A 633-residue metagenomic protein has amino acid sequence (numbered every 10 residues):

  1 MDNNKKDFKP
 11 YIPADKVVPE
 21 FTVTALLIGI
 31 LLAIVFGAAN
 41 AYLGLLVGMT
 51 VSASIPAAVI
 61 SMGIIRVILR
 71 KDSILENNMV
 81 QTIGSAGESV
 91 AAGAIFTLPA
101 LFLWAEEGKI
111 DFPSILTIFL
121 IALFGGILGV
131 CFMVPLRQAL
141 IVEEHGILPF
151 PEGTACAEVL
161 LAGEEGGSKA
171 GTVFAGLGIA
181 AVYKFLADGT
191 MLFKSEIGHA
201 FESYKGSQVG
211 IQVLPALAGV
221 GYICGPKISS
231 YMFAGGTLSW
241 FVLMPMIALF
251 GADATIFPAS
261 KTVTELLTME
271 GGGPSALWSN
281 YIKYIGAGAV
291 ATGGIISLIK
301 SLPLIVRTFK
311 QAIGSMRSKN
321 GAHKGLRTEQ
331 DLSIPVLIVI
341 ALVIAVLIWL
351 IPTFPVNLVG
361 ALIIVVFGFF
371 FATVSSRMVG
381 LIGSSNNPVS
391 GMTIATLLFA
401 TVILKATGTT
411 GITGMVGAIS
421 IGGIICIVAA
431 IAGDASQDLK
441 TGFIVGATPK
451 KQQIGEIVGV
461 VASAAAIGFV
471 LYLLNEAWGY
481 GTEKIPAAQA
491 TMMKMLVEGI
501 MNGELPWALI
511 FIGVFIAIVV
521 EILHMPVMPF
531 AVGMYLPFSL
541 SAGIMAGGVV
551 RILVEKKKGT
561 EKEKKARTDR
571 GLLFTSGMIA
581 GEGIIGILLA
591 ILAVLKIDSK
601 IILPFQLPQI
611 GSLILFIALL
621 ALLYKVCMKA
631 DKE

Functional and structural regions predicted by a protein language model:
M1-E633: Alpha-helical multipass membrane-protein architecture
